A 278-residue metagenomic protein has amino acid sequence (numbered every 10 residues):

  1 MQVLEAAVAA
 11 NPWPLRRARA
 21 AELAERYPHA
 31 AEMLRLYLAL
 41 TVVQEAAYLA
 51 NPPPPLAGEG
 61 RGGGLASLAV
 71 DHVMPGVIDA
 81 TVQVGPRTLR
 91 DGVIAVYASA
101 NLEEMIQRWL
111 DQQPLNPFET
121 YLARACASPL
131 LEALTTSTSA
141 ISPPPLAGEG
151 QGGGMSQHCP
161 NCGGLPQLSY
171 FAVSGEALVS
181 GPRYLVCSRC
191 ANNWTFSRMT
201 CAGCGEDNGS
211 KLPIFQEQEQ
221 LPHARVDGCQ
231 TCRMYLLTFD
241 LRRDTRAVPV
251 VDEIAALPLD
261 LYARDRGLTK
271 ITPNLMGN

Functional and structural regions predicted by a protein language model:
M1-P52, L65-S139: N-terminal alpha-helical interaction blocks
N11, N51, N101, N116 (+5 more regions): Detector for Asparagine
P53-L56, P143-L146: Intrinsically disordered, low-complexity proline-rich tandem-repeat tracts
G58-R61, G148-G150: Glycine-biased, low-complexity coil/linker segments
G63-L65, G153: Intrinsically disordered, low-complexity segments enriched in serine/threonine/proline/glycine and often basic
A125, T135-S142, G152-R264: Cys/His-clustered metal-coordination modules, chiefly Zn-binding fingers
F239-R243, T272-N278: Short flanking/linker segments adjacent to small metal-binding domains or redox-active Cys/His motifs
L259-L275: C-terminal membrane-proximal segments flanking the terminal transmembrane helix
